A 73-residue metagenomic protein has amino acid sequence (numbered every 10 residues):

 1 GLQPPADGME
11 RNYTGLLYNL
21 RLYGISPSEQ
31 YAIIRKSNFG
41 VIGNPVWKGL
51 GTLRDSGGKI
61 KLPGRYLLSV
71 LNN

Functional and structural regions predicted by a protein language model:
G1-N73: Electrostatic interaction modules used in gene-expression and signaling proteins
